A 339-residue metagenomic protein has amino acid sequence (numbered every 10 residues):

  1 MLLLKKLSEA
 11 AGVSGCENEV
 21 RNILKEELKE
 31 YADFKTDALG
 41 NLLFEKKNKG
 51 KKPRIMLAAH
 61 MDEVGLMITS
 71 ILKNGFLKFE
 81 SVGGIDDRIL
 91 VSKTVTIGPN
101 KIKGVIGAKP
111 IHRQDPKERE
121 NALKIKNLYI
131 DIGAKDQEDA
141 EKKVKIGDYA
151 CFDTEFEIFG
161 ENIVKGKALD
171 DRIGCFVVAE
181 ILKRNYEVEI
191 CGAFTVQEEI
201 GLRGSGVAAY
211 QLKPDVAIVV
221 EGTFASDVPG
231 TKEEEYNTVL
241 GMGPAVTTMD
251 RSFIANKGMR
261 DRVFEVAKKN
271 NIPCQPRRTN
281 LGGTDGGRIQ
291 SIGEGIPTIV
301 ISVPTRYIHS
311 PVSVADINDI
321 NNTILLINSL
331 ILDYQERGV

Functional and structural regions predicted by a protein language model:
M1-V339: N-terminal hydrophobic/helix-forming segments and targeting peptides
